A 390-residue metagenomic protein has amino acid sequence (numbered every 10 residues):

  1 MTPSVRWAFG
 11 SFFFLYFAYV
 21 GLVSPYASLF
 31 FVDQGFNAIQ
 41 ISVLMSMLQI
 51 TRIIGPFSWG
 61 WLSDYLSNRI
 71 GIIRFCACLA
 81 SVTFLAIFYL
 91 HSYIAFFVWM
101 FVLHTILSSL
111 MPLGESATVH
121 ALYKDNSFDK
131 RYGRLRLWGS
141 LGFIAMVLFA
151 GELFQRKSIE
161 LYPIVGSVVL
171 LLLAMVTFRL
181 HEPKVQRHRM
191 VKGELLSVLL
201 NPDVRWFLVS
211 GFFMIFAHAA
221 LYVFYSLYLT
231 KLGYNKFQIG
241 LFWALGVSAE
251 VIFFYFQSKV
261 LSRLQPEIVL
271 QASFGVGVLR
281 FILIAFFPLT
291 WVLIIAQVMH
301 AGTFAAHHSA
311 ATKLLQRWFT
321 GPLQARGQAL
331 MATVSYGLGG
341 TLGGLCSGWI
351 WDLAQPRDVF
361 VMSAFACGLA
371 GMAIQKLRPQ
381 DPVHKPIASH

Functional and structural regions predicted by a protein language model:
M1-P3, F178-G211: Juxtamembrane intracellular "pre-TM" segments in multi-pass secondary transporters
T2-T51, V204-F242, H308: Helix-loop boundary and gating motifs at the non-cytosolic
F14, T83, Y93-M111, F212 (+1 more regions): Hydrophobic core of transmembrane alpha-helices in multi-pass small-molecule transporters, especially MFS/SLC-type
F31-V32, L62-S63, L137, E152-K157 (+3 more regions): Interfacial helix-cap and linker-helix signal at transmembrane-aqueous boundaries of multi-pass secondary transporters
I54-N68, F154-Q155, I252-Q265, W351-D352: Helix-to-loop junctions at the C-terminal end of transmembrane segments in multipass secondary transporters
G71-L85, I268-L283, A364: Structural signature of the two symmetry-related core transmembrane helices
F101-W138: Cytoplasmic helix-loop-helix junction between adjacent transmembrane helices in 12-TM secondary transporters
E152-V168, G348-C367: A membrane-interface helix-boundary motif in multi-pass transporters
